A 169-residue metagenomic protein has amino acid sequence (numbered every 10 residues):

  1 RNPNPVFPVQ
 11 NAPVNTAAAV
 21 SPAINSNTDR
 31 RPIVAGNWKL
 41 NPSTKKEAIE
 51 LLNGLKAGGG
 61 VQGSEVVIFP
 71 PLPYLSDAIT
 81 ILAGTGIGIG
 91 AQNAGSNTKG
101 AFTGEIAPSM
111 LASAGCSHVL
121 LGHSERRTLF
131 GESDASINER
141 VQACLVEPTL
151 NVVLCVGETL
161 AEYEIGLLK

Functional and structural regions predicted by a protein language model:
R1-K169: Active-site loop-to-helix "anion-binding N-cap" substructures in soluble metabolic enzymes
